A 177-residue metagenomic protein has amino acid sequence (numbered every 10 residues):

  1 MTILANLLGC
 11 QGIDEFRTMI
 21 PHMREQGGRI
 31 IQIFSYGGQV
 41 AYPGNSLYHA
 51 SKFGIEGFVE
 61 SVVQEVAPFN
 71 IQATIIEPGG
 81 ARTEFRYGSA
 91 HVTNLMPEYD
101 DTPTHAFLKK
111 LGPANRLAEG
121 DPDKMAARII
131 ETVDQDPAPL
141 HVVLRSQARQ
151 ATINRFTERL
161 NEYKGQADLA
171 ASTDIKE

Functional and structural regions predicted by a protein language model:
M1-D14, I55: Catalytic Tyr-X3-Lys loop
F16, S51: Active-site helix of classical SDR
T18-G27: A short helix-coil junction within the Rossmann-fold of NAD(P)-dependent oxidoreductases
S35: Residue(s) in the substrate-gating loop at a strand-loop-helix junction that position the organic substrate next
V40, S61-I71: Active-site-adjacent segment of SDR/Rossmann-fold oxidoreductases
V40-L47: Active-site loop immediately N-terminal to the catalytic Tyr-X3-Lys motif of short-chain dehydrogenase/reductase
P68-P139: SDR active-site lid
H141-A151: Short-chain dehydrogenase/reductase
